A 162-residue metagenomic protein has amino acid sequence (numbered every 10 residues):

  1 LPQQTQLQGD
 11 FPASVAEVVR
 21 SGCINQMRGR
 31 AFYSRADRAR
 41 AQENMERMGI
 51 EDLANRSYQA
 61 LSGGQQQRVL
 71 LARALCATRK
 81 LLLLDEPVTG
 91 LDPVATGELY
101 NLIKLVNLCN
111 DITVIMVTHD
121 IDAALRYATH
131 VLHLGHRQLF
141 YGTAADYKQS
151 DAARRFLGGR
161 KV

Functional and structural regions predicted by a protein language model:
R20, R35-L53: Conserved ABC ATPase "signature" region
S57-L61, Q65: Conserved ABC ATPase signature
L82-D85: Catalytic Walker B motif of ABC-type/P-loop ATPase nucleotide-binding domains
P93-A95: Helix N-cap at the start of a conserved alpha-helix in ABC-type nucleotide-binding domains
G97-C109: Helical segment within the ABC ATPase nucleotide-binding domain
T118-H119: H-loop/switch region of ABC-family ATPase nucleotide-binding domains
V131-T143: H-loop (His-switch) and adjacent beta-strand-loop-beta switch element of ABC-type ATPase nucleotide-binding domains
